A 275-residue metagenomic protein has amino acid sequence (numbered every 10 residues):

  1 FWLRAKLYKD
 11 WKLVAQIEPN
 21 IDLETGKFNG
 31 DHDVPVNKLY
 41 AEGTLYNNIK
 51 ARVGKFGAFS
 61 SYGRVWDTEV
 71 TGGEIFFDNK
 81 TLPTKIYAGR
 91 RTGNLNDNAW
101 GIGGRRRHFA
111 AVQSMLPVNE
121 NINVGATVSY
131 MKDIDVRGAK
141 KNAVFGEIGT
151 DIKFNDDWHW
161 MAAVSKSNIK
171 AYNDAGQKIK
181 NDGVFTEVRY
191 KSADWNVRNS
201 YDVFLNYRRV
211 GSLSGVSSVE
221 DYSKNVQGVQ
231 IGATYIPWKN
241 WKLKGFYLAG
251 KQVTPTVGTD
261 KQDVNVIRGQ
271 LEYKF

Functional and structural regions predicted by a protein language model:
F1-N98, H108-G125, I152, V184-S217: Outer membrane beta-barrel
T25-D31, T44, N121-I122, V136-F275: Outer-membrane beta-barrel pore domains
R91-G93, D133, S167-I169: Short acidic, S/G/P-rich loop/turn micro-motifs used as interaction or catalytic elements
N96-A99, V136-G138: A short secondary-structure junction signal
S129-M131: A conserved mid-domain beta-alpha-beta active-site/ligand-binding segment of alpha/beta enzyme cores
